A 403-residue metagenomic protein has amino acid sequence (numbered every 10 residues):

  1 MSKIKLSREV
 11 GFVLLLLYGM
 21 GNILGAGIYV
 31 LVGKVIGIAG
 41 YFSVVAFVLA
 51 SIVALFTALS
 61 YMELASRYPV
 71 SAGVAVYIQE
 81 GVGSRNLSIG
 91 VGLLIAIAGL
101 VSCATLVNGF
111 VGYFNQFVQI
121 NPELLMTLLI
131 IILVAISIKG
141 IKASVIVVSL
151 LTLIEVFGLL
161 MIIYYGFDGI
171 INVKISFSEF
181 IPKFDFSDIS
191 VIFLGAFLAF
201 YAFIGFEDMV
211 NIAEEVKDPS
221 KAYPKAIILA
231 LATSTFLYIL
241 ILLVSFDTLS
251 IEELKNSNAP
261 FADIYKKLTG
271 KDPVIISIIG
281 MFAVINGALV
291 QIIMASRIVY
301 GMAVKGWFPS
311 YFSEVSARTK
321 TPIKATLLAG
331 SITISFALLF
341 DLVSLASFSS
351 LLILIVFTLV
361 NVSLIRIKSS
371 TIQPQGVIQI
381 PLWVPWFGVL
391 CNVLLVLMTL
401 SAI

Functional and structural regions predicted by a protein language model:
M1-G33, G37-F42, L55, L59 (+3 more regions): Membrane-interface "cap" regions at the ends of multi-pass membrane proteins
S2-S7, V44, Q119-L124, L150-I278 (+1 more regions): Helix-loop-helix junctions that connect adjacent transmembrane segments in multi-pass membrane transporters
Y18-A26, S88, T152-G166, A230-Y238 (+2 more regions): Small-residue-rich segments of transmembrane alpha-helices in multi-pass membrane proteins, especially helix faces
K34-I38, A46, L55-I130, A135-I138 (+4 more regions): Hydrophobic transmembrane alpha-helices that form the core helical bundles of multi-pass secondary transporters
I38-Y41, P69-S71, E80-L87, E214-A222 (+3 more regions): Juxtamembrane helix-boundary/capping and inter-helix hinge elements in multi-pass membrane proteins
I52, G90-L94, S220-T233, I323: Interfacial transmembrane-helix starts/ends
V74-S84, N115-Q116, I228-L289, F308-S344: TM-loop-TM module centered on a large, flexible mid-protein loop between adjacent transmembrane helices in multi-pass
V147, Y311-I323, F357-I403: C-terminal membrane-solvent junction of multi-pass transporters and transport-like membrane proteins
